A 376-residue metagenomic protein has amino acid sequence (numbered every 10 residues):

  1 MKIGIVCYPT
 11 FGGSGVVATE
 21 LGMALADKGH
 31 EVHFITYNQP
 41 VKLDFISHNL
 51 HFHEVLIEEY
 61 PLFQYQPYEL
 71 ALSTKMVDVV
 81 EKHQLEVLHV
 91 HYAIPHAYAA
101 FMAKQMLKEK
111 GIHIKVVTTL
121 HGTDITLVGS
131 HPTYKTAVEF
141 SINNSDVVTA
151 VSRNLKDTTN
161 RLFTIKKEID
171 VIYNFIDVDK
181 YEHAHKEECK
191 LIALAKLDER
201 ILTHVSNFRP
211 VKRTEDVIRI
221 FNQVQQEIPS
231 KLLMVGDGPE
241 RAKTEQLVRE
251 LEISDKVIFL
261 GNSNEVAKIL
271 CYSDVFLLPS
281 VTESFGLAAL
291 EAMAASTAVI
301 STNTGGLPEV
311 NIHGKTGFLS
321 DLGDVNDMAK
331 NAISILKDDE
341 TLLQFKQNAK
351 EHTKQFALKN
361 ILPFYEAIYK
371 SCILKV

Functional and structural regions predicted by a protein language model:
C7-F11, M23-Y68: N-terminal strand-loop element at the rim of the active site of nucleotide-sugar-dependent glycosyltransferases
N154, F175: Carbohydrate-associated surface elements
Y181-K196, F364: A short helix/loop element that forms part of the nucleotide-sugar donor recognition site in Leloir-type
A195-K212, I218-F221: Conserved donor-binding/catalytic core segment of Leloir-type glycosyltransferases
N262, V281: Aromatic "clamp/platform" in nucleotide-sugar-dependent glycosyltransferases that forms part of the donor/acceptor
A298-S301, N311: Short hydrophobic beta-strand element within catalytic cores of glycosyltransferases and related nucleotide-activated
H313-G314, F318-V325, S334-D339: Conserved acidic donor-binding segment of nucleotide-sugar-dependent glycosyltransferases
D327, S334, T341-Q355, A367: A short, well-ordered alpha-helix in the C-terminal region of glycosyltransferases
